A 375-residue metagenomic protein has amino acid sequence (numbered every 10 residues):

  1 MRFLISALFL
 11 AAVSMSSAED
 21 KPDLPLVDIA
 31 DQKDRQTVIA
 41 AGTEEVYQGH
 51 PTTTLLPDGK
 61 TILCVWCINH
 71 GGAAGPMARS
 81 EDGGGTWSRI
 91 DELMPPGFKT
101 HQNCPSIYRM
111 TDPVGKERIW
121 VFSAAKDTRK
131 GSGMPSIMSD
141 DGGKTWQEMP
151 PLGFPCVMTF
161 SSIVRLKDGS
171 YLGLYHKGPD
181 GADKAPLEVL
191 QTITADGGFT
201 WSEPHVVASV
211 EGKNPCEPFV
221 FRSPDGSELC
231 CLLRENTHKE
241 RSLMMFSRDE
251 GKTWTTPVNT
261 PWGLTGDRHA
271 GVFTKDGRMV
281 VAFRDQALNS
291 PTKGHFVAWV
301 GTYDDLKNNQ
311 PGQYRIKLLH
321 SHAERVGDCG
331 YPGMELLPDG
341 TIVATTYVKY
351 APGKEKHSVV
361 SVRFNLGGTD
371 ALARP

Functional and structural regions predicted by a protein language model:
M1-L4: Positively charged n-region of N-terminal signal peptides that target proteins for export
A7-S17: Hydrophobic h-region of N-terminal signal peptides that target proteins for export in Gram-negative bacteria
E19-P375: Asp-box/BNR beta-propeller blade signature and adjacent active/binding-site loops in extracellular glycan-interacting
